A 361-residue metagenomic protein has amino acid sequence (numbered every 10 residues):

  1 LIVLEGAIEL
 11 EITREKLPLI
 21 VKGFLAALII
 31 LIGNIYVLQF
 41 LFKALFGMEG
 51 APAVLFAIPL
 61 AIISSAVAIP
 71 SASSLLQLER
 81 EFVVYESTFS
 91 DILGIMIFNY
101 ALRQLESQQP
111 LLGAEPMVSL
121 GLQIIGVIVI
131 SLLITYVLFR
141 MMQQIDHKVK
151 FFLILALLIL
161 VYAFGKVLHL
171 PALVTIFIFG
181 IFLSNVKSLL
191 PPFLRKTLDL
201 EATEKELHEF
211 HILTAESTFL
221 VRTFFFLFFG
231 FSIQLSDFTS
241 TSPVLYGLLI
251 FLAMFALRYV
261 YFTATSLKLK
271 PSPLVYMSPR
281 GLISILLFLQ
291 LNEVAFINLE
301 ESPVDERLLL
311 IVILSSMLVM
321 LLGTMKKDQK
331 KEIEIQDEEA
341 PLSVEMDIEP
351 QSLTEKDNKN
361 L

Functional and structural regions predicted by a protein language model:
L1-K22, M142-D146, L158, Y162-Y246 (+2 more regions): Membrane-interface junctions of multi-pass transporters
L1-V3, E49-S64, S119-I130, P171-S184 (+1 more regions): Structural signature of hydrophobic alpha-helical transmembrane segments
I12-K16, I69-I128, M141-K148, L189-R195: Alpha-helical transmembrane bundle and helix-membrane interface signal in multi-pass integral membrane proteins
K16-L76, Y136-V137, L235-E334: Transmembrane alpha-helices that form the ion-translocation and gating core of multi-pass ion transport proteins
L17-I32, L78-F89, D146-L157, A215-V221 (+1 more regions): Cytoplasmic-side transmembrane-helix entry/capping segments in multi-pass membrane proteins
I35-L41, D91-E106, L160-V174, R222-L235 (+1 more regions): Hydrophobic alpha-helical transmembrane segments in multi-pass integral membrane proteins
I92, I124-L133, L160-L170, V186 (+4 more regions): Hydrophobic transmembrane alpha-helical segments of multi-pass transport and channel proteins
K187-E216, Q329-L361: Intrinsically disordered, low-complexity non-transmembrane regions of multi-pass membrane transporters
